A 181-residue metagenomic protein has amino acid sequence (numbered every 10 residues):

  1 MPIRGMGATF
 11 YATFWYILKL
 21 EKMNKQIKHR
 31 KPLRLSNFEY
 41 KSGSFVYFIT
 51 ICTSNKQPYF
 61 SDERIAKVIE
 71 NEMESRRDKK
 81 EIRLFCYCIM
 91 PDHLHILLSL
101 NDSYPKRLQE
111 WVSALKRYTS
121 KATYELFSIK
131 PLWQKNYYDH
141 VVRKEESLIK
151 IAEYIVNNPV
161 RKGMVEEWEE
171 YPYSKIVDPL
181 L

Functional and structural regions predicted by a protein language model:
M1-L181: Short catalytic/metal-binding and nucleic-acid-binding patches
